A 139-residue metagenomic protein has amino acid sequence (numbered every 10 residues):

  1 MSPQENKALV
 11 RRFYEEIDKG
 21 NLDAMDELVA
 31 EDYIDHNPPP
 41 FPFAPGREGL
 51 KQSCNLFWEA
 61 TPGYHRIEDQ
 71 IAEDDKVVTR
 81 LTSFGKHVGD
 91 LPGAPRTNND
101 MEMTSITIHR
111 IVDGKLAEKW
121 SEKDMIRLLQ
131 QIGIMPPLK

Functional and structural regions predicted by a protein language model:
M1-K139: C-terminal and inter-domain tail/linker signature
